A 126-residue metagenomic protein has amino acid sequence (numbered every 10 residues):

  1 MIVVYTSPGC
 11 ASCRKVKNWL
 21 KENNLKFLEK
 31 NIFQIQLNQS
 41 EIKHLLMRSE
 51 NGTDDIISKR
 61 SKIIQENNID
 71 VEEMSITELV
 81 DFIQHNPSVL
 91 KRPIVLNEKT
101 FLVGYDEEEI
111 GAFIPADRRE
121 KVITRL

Functional and structural regions predicted by a protein language model:
M1-N23, F27-I32: Local sequence-structure signature of Cys/Sec-based thiol-disulfide redox active-site neighborhoods
Q34-L126: Thiol/selenol-based redox catalytic cores and closely related redox-interacting motifs
